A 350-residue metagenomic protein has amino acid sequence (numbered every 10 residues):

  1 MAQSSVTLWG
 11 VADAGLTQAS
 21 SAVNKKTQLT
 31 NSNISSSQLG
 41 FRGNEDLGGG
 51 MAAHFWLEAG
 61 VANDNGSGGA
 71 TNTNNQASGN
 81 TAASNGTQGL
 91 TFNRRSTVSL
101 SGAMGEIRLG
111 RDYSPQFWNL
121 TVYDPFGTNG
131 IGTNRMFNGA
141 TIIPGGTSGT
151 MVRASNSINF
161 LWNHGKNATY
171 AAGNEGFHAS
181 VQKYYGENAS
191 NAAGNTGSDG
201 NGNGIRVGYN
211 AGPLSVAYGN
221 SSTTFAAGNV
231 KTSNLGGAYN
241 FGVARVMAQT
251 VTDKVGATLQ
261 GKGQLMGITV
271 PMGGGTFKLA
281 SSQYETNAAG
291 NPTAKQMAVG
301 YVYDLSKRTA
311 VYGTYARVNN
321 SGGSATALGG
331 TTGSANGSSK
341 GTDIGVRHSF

Functional and structural regions predicted by a protein language model:
Q3-A19, K26-G186, G208-N210: Outer membrane beta-barrel
W9-G15, W56-E58, G110-D112, S180-Y184 (+6 more regions): Transmembrane beta-strands of outer-membrane beta-barrel proteins
N24-Q28, A82-S84, G145, N191-A193 (+3 more regions): Extracellular loop and loop/strand-boundary signature of outer-membrane beta-barrel proteins
T27-S37, T91-R94, A103, V152-N156 (+5 more regions): Residues that define the transmembrane beta-barrel architecture of outer-membrane proteins
L39-F41, S96-V98, I158-F160, I205-V207 (+5 more regions): Membrane-embedded beta-strands of outer-membrane beta-barrel proteins, especially the hydrophobic/small aromatic
M51-A53, M104-I107, K166-T169, E175-V181 (+4 more regions): Repeated loop/turn-to-beta-strand initiation elements of outer-membrane beta-barrel proteins
I158, L305, G337-F350: Outer-membrane beta-barrel "beta-signal"
N195-Y303, A316: Detector for outer-membrane/organellar transmembrane beta-barrel domains, recognizing the amphipathic beta-strand
